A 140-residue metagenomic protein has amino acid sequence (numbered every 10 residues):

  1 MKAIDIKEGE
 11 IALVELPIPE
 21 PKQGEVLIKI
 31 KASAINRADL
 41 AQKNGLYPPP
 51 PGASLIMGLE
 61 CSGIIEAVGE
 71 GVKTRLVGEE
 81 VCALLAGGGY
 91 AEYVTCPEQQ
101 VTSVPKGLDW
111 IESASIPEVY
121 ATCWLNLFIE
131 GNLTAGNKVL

Functional and structural regions predicted by a protein language model:
I4, V26-L27, L140: Conserved beta-strand elements of the Class I
E8, E70, K106: Short, conserved catalytic or interaction motifs in soluble domains
E8-E15, L46-Y47, A121-T122: Short gly/ser/thr-rich secondary-structure transition/capping motifs
L16-S62: N-terminal glycine-rich beta->alpha transition that marks the start or flank of a dinucleotide-binding site
K22, L76-V77, T134: Residue-level recognition of short, solvent-exposed, well-ordered loop/turn junctions that link secondary-structure
S62-A86: A glycine-/small-residue-rich N-terminal strand-loop-strand element that serves as the cofactor-binding glycine loop
C82-L140: NAD(P)H dinucleotide-binding glycine-rich loop of Rossmann-like/cofactor-binding domains, especially the beta1-alpha1
